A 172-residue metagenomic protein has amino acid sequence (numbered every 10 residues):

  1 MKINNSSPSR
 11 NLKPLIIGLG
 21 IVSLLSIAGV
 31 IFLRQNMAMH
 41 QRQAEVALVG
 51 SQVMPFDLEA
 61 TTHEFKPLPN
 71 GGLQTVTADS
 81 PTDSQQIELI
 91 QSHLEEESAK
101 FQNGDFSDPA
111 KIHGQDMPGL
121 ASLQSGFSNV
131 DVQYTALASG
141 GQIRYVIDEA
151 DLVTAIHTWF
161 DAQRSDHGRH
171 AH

Functional and structural regions predicted by a protein language model:
K2-H172: Intrinsically disordered, low-complexity terminal tails/loops enriched in metal-binding residues
